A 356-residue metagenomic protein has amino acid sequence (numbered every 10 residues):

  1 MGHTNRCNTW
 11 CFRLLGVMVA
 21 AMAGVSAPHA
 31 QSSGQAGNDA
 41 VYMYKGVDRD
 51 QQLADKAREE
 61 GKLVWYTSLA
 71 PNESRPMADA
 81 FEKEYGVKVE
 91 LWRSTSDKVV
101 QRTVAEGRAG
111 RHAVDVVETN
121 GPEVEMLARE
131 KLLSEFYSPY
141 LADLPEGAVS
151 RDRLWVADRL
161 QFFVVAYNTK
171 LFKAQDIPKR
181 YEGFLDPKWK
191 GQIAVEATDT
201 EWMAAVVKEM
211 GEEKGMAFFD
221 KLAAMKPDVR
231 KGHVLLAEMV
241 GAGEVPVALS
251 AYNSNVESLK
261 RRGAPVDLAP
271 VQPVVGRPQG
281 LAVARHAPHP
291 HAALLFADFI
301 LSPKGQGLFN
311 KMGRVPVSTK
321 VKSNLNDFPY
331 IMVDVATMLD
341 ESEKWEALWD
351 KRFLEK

Functional and structural regions predicted by a protein language model:
R13-G24: Bacterial N-terminal signal peptides
A30-V64, E82-K83, L185-K190: Immediate post-signal peptide segment of exported/extracytoplasmic ligand-binding proteins
V64-A78, E90-G107, R111-E244: Extracytoplasmic ligand-binding site segments that recognize negatively charged/polar headgroups
E123-M126, P246-P265: A ligand-binding cleft/hinge motif common to bilobed small-molecule-binding domains
D143-E146, L160-F162, F219-A223, D228-R230 (+2 more regions): Periplasmic-binding protein-like
V164-L171, V207-E209, R277-A292, L308: A bilobed periplasmic-binding-protein/Venus flytrap-type ligand-binding module shared by bacterial periplasmic
W189-T198, I300-V321: Periplasmic-binding protein-like
S323-K356: Extracellular/periplasmic bilobal clamshell ligand-binding domains
